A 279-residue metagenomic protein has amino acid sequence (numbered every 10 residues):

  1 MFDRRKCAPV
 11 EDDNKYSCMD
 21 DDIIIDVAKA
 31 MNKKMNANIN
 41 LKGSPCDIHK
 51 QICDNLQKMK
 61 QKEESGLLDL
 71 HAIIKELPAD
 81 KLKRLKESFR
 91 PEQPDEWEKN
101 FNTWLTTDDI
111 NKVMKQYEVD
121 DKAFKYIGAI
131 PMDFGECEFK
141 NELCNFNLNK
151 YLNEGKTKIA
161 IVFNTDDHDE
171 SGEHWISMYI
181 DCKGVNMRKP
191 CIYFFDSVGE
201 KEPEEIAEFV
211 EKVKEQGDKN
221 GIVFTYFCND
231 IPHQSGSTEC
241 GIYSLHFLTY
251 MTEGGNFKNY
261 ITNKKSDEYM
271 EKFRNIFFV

Functional and structural regions predicted by a protein language model:
M1-I176, C182-I192: Cysteine protease catalytic domains with a Cys-His-Asp triad
F2-R5, K265-V279: C-terminal helix/juxtamembrane-tail motif
V113-Y117, Y151, F209-Q216, I276: Residues that form generic nucleotide/phosphate-binding pockets
N153-N259, D267: Cysteine protease-like catalytic core of ubiquitin/ubiquitin-like
